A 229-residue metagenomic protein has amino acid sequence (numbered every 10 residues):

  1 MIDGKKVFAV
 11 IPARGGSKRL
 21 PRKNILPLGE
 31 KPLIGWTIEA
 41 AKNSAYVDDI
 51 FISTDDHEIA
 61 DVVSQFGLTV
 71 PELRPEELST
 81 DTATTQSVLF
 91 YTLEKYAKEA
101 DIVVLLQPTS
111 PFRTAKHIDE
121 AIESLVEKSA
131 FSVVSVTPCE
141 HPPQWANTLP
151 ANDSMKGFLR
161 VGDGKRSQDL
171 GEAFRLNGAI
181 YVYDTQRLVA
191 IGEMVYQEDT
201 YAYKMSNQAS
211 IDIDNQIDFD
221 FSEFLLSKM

Functional and structural regions predicted by a protein language model:
M1, Y203-K204, Q208-M229: Hydrophobic helical membrane-anchoring modules
D3-S53: N-terminal glycine-rich phosphate-binding loop and ensuing alpha1 helix
V47, K98-A100, E127-A130: Short, high-confidence coil segments that cap the C-terminus of an alpha-helix and link into the following beta-strand
V47-F51, F131, Q208-A209: Short active-site oxyanion
F51, I180, A202, S210-I211: A residue-level structural signature of the nucleotidyltransferase/glycosyltransferase Rossmann-like core
E58-V104, R113-K116, E120: Short phosphate-binding loop-to-helix
T82-S87, P111-D199, Y203-K204: Conserved core of the sugar-phosphate nucleotidyltransferase
